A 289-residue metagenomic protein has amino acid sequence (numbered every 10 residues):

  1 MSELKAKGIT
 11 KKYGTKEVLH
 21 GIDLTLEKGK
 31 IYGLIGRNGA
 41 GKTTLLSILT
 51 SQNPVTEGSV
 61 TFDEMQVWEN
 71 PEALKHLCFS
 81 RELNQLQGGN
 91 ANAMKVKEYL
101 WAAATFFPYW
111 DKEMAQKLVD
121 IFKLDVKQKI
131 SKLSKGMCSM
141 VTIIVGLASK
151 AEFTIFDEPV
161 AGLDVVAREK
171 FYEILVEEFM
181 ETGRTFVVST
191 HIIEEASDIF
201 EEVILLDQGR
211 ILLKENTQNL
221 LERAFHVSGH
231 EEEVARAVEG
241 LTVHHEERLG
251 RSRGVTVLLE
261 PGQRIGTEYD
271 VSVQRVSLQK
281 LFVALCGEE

Functional and structural regions predicted by a protein language model:
L4, L19-G21: Conserved structural motif at the start of ABC-family nucleotide-binding domains
Y32-R37: The feature captures the beta-strand-to-loop junction immediately N-terminal to the Walker
T50: Helix-to-loop junction immediately C-terminal to a conserved catalytic motif
E57-E69: Conserved ABC transporter NBD signature motif
E72-K75, F79-T142: ABC-family P-loop ATPase nucleotide-binding domains
T154-E158, L163: Catalytic Walker B motif of ABC-type/P-loop ATPase nucleotide-binding domains
F171-L258: ABC transporter nucleotide-binding domain
H245-E289: C-terminal coupling/interaction segments
